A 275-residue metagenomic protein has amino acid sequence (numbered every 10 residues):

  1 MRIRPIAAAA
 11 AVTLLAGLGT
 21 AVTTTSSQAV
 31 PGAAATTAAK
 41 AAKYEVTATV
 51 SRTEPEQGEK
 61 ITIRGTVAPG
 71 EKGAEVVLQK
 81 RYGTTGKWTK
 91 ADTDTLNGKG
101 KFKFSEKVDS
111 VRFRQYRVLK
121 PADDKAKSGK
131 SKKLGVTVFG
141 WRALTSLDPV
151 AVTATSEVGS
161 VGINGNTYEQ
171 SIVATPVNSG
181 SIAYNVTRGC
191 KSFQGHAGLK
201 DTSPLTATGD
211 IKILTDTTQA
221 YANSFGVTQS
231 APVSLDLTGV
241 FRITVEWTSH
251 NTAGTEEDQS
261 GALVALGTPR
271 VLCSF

Functional and structural regions predicted by a protein language model:
R2-G140: Low-complexity, Ser/Thr/Pro-rich intrinsically disordered linker/stalk segments at domain junctions
K132-F275: Gly-Asp-aromatic-enriched flexible segments
